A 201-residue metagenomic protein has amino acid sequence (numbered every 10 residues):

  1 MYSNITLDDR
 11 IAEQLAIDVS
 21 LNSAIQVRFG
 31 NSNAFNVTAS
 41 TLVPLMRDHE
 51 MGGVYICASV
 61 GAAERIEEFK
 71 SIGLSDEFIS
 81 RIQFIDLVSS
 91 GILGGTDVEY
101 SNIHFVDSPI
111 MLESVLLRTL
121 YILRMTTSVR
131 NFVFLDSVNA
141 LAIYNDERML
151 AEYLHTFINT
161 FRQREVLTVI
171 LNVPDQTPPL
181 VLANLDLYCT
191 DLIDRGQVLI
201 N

Functional and structural regions predicted by a protein language model:
Y2-K70: Glycine-rich P-loop/Walker A and Walker A-like loops and their local beta1-loop-alpha1 context in P-loop NTPases
I25-G30, Y55-A58, I85-L87, H104-S108 (+3 more regions): Conserved beta-strand segments of the P-loop GTPase G domain that flank and frequently precede/overlap
N31-F35, V60-A63, G91-I92, N139-E147 (+1 more regions): Short acidic, S/G/P-rich loop/turn micro-motifs used as interaction or catalytic elements
G52, A58-S114: Domain-start "cap" segments at the beginnings of catalytic or binding domains
G52, R81, V129-F132, R162-L171: Loop/turn-to-beta-strand initiation segments
G91-T156: Phosphate-binding/switch loop-helix module in NTP-utilizing enzymes
L150-Q176: Substrate-engagement module of ASCE P-loop NTPases
V166-T168, N172-N201: Phosphate-binding/switch region of NTP-binding enzymes
